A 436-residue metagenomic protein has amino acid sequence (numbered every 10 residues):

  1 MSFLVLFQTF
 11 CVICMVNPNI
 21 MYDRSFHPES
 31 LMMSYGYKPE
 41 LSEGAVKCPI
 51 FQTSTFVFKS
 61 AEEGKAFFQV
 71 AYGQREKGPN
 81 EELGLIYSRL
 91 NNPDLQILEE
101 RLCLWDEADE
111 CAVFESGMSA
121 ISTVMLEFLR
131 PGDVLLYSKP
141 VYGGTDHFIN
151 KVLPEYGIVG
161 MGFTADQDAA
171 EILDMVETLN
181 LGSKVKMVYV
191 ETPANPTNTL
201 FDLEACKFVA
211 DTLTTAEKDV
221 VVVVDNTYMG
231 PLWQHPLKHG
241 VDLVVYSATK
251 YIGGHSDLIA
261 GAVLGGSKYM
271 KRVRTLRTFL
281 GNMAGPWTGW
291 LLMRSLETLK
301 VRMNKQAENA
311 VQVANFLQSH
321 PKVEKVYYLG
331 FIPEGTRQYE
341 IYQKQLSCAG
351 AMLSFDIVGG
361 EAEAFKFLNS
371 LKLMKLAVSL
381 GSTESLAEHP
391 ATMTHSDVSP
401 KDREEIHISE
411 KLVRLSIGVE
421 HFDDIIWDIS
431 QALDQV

Functional and structural regions predicted by a protein language model:
F10-E81: N-terminal glycine-rich, Lys/His-bearing helix-loop that initiates the first secondary-structure elements of many
N17-P18, D109, G132, N150-K151 (+8 more regions): PLP-dependent enzyme catalytic core of the Aspartate aminotransferase-like
I20-D23, S34-L41, E110-K322, Y327: Conserved PLP-enzyme active-site core in the AAT-like
S42, K59-S60, G64-K65, V70-G84 (+3 more regions): Active-site C-terminal subdomain of aminotransferase-like
P49, T55, S60-S119, G144-K151: Conserved N-terminal alpha-helix of the aminotransferase class I/II PLP-enzyme fold
